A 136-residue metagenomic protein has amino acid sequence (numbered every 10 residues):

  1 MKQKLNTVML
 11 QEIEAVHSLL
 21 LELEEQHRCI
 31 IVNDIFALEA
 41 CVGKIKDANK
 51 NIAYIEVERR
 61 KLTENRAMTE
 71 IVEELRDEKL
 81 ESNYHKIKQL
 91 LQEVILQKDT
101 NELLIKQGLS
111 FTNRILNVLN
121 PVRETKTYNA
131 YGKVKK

Functional and structural regions predicted by a protein language model:
K2-L75: Extended, charge-rich alpha-helical scaffolding segments
E73, D77-K136: Short terminal interaction segments
